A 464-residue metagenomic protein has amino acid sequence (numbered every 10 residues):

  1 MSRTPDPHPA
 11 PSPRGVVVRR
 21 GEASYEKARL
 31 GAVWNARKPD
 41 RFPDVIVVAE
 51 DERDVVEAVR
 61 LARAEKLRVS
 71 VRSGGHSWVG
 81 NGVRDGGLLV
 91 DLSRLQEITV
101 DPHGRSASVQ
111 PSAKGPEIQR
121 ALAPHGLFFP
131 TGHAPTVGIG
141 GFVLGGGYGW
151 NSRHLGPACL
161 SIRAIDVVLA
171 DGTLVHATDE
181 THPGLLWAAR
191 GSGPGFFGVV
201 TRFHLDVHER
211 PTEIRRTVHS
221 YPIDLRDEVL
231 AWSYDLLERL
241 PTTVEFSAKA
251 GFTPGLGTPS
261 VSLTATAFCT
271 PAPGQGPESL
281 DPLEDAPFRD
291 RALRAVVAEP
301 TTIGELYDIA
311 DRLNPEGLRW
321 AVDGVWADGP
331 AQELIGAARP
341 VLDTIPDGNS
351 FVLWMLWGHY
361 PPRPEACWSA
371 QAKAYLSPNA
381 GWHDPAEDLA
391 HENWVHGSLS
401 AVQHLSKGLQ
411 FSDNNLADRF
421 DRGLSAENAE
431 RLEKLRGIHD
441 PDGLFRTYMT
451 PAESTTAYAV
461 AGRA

Functional and structural regions predicted by a protein language model:
M1-A464: Soluble FAD-dependent oxygen oxidases
